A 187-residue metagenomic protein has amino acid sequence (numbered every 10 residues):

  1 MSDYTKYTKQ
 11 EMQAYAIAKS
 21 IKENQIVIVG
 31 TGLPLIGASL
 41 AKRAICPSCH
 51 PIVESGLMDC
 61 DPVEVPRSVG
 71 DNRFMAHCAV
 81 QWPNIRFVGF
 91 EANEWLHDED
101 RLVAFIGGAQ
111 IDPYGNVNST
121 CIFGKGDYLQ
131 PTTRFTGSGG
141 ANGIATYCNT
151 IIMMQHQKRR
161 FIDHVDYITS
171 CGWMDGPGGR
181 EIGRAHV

Functional and structural regions predicted by a protein language model:
M1-W82, H186: N-terminal active-site beta-alpha-beta segment that forms phosphate/nucleotide-binding and substrate-recognition loops
S2, K9-E11, V65-R184: Conserved phosphate- and dinucleotide-binding cores of soluble alpha/beta proteins, encompassing both enzyme active
